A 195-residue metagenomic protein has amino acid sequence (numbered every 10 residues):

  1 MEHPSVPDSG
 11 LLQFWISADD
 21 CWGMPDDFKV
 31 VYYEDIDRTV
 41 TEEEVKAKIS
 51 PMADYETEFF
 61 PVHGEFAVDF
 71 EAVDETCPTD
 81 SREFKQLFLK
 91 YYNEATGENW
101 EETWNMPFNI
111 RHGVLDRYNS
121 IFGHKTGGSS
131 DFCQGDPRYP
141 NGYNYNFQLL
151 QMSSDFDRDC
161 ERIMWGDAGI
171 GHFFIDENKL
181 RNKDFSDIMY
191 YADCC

Functional and structural regions predicted by a protein language model:
M1-C195: Preference for intrinsically disordered or flexible, low-complexity segments and adjacent hinge/connector residues
